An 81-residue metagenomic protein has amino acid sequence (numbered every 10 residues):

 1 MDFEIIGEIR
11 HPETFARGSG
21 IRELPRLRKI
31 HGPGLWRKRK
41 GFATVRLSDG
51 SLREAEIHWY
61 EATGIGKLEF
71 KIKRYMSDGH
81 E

Functional and structural regions predicted by a protein language model:
M1-E81: Cysteine-centric segments in proteins
